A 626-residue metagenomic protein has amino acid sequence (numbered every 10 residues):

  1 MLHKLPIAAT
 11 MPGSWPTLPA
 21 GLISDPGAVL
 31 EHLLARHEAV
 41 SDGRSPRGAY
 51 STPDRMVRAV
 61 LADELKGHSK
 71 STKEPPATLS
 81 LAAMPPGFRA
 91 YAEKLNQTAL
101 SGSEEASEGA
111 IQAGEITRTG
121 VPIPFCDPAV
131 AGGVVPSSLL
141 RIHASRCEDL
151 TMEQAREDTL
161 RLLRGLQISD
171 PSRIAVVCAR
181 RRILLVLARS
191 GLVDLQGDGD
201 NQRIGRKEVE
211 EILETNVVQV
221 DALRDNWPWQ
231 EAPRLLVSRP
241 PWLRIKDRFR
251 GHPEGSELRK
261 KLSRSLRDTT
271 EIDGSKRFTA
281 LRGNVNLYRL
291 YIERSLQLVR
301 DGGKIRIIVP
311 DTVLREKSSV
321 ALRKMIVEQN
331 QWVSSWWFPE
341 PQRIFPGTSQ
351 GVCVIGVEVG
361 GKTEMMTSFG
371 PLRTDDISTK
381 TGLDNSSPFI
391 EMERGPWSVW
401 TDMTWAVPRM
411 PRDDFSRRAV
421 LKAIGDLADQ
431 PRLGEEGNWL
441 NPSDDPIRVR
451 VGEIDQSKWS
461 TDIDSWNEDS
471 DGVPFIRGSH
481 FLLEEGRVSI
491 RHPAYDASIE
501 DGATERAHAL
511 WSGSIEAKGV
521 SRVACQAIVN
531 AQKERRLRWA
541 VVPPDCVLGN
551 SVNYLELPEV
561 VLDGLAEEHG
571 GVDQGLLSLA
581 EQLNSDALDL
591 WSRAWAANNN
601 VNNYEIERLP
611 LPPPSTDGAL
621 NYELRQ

Functional and structural regions predicted by a protein language model:
M1-R161, Q167, P171-C178, D221 (+3 more regions): Class I S-adenosyl-L-methionine
S24-G27, E31, R234, K246-D247 (+2 more regions): Active-site-adjacent "gating/activation" loops or surface patches in catalytic cores
H32, R36, A59-H68, Y91-K94 (+18 more regions): Generic, well-ordered alpha-helical scaffold segments in large soluble proteins
S51-M56, V130-G133, S137, P171 (+9 more regions): Signature of N6-adenine DNA methyltransferases within the class I
G114, E153-R156, I204-R206, A222-N226 (+3 more regions): Catalytic micro-motifs at enzyme active sites that drive phosphoryl/nucleotidyl and oxygen chemistry
I123, P233-R234, R522: Conserved acidic residues
L166, T215: Short, conserved active-site loop motifs that form the nucleotide-linked donor/cofactor pocket
R289, L296, R343, C353 (+1 more regions): Polybasic, glycine- and aromatic-enriched phosphate-binding surface used to engage nucleic acids
